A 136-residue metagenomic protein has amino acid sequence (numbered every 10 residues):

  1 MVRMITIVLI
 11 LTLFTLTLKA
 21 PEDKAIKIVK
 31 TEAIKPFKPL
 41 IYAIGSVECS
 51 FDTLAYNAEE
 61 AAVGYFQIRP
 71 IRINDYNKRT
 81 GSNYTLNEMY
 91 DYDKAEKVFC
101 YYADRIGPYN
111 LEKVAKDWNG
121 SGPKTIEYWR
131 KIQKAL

Functional and structural regions predicted by a protein language model:
M1-P39, R130, K134-L136: N-terminal secretory targeting signals
A33-K35, Y56, Y109: Short hydrophobic/aromatic segments of transmembrane alpha-helices and their interfaces
I34-D52, I68, F99, K113-G120: Short, functionally critical alpha-helical segments immediately adjacent to catalytic or ligand/cofactor-binding
T53-L54, I126: Alpha-helical elements of the RecA-like P-loop NTPase motor core of helicases
L54-Y56, Y84: Short secondary-structure capping micro-motifs at structural edges
A62-P70: Short, solvent-exposed beta-strand-terminating loops
P70-L136: Alpha-helical segment that forms one wall of the substrate-binding/catalytic cleft in peptidoglycan-active domains
